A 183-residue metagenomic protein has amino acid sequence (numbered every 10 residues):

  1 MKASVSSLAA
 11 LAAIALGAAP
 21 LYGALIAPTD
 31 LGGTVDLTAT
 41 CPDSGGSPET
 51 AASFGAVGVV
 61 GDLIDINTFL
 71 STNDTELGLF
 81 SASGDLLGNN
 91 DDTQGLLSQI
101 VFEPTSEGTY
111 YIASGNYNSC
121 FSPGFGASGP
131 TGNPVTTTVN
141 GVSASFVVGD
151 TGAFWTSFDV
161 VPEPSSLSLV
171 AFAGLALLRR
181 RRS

Functional and structural regions predicted by a protein language model:
M1-Y22, S165-S183: C-terminal cell-surface anchoring/sorting signal
S6, T68-S71, S98-I100, S165-S166: Short linear Ser/Thr-Pro motifs
A24-C41, G46-G55, S81-A82, T109-V160: C-terminal edge strands of extracellular/lumenal beta-sandwich accessory domains
S53-S71, L77, Y110-S114: Hydrophobic beta-strand segments within beta-rich accessory/binding domains
T72-L96, Y117-C120, S128-P130: Surface-exposed beta-strand/loop patches in noncatalytic accessory domains and peripheral targeting/linker segments
T75, P162-P164: Proline-centered helix-kink/hinge sites
L97-E103, T156: Exposed aromatic-hydrophobic patches
